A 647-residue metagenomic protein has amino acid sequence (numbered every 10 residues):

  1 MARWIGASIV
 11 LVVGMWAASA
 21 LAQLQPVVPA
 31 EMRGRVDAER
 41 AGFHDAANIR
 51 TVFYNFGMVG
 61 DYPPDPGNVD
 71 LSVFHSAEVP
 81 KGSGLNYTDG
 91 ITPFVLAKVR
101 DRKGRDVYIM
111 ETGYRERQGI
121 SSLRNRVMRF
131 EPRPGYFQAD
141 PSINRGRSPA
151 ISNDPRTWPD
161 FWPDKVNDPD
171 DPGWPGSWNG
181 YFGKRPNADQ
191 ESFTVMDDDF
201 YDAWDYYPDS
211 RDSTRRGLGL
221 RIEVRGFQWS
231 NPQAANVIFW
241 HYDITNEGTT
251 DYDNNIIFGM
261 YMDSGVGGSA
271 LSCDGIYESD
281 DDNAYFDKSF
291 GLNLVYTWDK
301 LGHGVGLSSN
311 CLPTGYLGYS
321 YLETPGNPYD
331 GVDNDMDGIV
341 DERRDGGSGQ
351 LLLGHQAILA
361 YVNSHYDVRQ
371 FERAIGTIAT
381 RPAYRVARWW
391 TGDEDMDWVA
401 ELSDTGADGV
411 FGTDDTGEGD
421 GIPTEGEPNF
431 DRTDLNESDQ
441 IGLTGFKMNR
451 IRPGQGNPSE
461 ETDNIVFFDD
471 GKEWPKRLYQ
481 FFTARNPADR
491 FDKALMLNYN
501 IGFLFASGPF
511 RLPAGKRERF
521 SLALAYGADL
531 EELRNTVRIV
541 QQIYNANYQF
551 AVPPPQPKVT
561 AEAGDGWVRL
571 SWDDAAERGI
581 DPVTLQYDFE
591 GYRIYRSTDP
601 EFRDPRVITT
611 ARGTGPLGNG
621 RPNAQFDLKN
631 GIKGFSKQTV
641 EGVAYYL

Functional and structural regions predicted by a protein language model:
M1-W4: Positively charged n-region of N-terminal signal peptides that target proteins for export
G6-W16: Bacterial N-terminal signal peptides
W16-A22: Sec/Tat signal peptide C-region and signal peptidase I cleavage site
A22-L647: Extracellular/surface-associated beta-sandwich interaction domains
